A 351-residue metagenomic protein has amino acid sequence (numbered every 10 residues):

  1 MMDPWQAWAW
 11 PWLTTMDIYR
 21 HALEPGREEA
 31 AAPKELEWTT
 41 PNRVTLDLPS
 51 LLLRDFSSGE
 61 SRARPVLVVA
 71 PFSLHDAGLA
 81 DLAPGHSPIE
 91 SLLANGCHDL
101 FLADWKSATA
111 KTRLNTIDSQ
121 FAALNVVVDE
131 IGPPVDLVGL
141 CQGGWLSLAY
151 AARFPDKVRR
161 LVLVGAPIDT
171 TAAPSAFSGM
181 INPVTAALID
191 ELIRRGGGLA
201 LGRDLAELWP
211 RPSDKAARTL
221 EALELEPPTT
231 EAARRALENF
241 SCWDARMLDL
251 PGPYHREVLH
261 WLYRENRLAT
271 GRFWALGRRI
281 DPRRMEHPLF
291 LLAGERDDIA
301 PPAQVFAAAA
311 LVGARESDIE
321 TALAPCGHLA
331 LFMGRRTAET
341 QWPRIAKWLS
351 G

Functional and structural regions predicted by a protein language model:
M1-D17, G132-P133, L146-P253: Alpha/beta-hydrolase-fold enzymes
M1-L52, G85, S107, D136 (+5 more regions): Amphipathic, low-complexity, repeat-rich surface-exposed segments
A31-A32, W38-T109: Short, surface-exposed "cap/lid" segments of acyl-processing enzymes
V138-S147: Gly/Ala-rich beta-loop-alpha elbow adjacent to hydrolase catalytic centers
M285, L291-A293, D297: Short beta-strand/loop motif that positions the catalytic acidic residue of the alpha/beta-hydrolase fold
D298-Q304: Conserved alpha/beta-hydrolase "acid-adjacent" motif
A309-L329: Catalytic histidine neighborhood in serine/cysteine hydrolases with alpha/beta-hydrolase-type architecture
P325-T340: Catalytic histidine-centered segment of alpha/beta-hydrolase-like enzymes
